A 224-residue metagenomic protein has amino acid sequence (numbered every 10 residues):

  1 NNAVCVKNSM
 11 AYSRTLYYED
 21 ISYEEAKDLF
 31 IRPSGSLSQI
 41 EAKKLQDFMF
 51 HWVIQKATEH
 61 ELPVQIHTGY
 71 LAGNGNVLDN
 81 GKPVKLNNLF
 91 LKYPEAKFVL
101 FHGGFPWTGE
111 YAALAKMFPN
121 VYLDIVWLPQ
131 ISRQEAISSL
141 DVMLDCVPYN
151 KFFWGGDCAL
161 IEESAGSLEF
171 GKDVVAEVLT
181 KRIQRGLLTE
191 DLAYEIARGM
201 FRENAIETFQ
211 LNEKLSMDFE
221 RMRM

Functional and structural regions predicted by a protein language model:
N1-N8, T15-V121, E135-F153, F170-G171 (+1 more regions): Histidine/acidic residue-rich metal-binding segments in metalloenzymes
R14-T15, Q130: Short glycine-rich, flexible loops that bind phosphorylated cofactors or substrates
N76-V77, I131, G166, L192: Alpha-helix capping and helix-loop boundary segments enriched in small/acidic/polar residues
P106, I131, L160: Glycine-/small-residue-rich active-site loops that bind phosphorylated ligands and cofactors
Y122-R133: His/Asp/Glu-enriched short active-site or ligand-binding loop at hydrolase and phosphoryl-transfer sites
Y149-N150, G166-M224: Mid-to-C-terminal alpha-helical segments outside catalytic/metal-binding sites
D157: Intrinsically disordered, low-complexity polar regions and short flexible loop motifs
I161-A165: Short active-site-adjacent structural elements
